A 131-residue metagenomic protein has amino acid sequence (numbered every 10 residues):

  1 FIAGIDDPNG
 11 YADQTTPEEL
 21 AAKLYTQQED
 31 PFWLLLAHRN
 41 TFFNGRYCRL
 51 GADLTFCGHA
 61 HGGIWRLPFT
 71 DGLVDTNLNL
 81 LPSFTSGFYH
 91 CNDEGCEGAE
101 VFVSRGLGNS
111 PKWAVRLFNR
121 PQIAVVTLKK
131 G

Functional and structural regions predicted by a protein language model:
F1-G4, Q28-P31, H90-V101, G131: Beta-strand-turn-beta hairpins that frame and shape the catalytic cleft of phosphate-ester-processing enzymes
F1-L36, F43-G45, W113-N119: Binuclear metal-dependent hydrolase catalytic cores centered on His/Asp/Glu-rich metal-binding motifs
D7-P8, G106-L107, G131: Solvent-exposed coil/turn segments that connect beta secondary-structure elements in extracytoplasmic/periplasmic
L34, N40-A124: Conserved beta-sheet core of the metallophosphoesterase superfamily
A124-G131: Core SAM-dependent methyltransferase catalytic element
